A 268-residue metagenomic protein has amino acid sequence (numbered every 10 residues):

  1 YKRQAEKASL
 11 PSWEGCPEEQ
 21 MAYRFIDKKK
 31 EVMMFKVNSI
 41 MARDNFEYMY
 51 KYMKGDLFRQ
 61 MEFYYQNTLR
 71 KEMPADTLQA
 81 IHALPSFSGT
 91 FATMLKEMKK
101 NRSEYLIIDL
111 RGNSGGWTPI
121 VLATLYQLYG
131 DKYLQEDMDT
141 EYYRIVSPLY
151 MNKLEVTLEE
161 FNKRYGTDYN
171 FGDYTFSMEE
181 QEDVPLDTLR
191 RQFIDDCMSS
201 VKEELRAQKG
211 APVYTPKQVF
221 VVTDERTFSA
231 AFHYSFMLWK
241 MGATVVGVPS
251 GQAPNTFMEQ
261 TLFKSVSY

Functional and structural regions predicted by a protein language model:
Y1-Y165, Q218-V221, H233, V245-P249 (+1 more regions): Flexible, low-complexity junctional segments that flank or bridge functional domains
Q66-K71, M178-V184, E204-K209: A broad, low-specificity signal for short, low-complexity segments enriched in glycine/proline and polar/charged
D76-P85, D187-F193, A211: Short, mixed-charge, low-aromatic patches
G112-G116, D173-M178, Q208-G210: Catalytic-core segments of thiol-dependent peptidases
T140-S199: Low-complexity, serine/threonine/proline-enriched polar segments
Q192-L262: Flexible, glycine-rich surface segments
